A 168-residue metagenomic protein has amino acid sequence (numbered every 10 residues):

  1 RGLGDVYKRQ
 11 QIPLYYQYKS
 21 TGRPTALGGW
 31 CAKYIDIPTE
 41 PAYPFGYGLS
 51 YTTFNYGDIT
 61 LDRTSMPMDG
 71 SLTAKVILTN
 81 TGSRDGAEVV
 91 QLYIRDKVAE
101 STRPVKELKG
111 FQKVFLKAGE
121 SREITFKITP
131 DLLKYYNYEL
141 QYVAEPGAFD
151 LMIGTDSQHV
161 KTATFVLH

Functional and structural regions predicted by a protein language model:
R1, D5-A87, Y93, D150-G154 (+1 more regions): Secreted, periplasmic, or luminal enzymes acting at the cell surface/secretory milieu
T53, D58, G110-K113, L132 (+1 more regions): Extracellular/lumenal ectodomain signal focusing on beta-strand-rich modules and carbohydrate-recognition contexts
M68, A118, E145-P146: Surface-exposed loops/turns
S71-T73, S121-T125, V160-T162: Intrinsic-disorder/low-complexity, polar/charged segments enriched in Ser/Thr/Lys/Arg/Asp/Glu/Gln
S83-E100, K106-L108: Short acidic, flexible loop segments centered on an aromatic residue
E100-Y136: Intrinsically disordered, low-complexity Pro/Gly/Ser/Thr-rich segments with frequent PxxP/GP/PP motifs and embedded
T129-H168: Terminal connector regions
